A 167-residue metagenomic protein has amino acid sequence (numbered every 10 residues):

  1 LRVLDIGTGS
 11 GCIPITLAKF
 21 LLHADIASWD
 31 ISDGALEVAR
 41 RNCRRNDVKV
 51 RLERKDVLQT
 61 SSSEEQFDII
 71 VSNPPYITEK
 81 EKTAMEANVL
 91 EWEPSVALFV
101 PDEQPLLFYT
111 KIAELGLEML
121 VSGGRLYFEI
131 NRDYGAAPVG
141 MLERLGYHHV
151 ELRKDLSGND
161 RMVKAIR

Functional and structural regions predicted by a protein language model:
L1-A84: Conserved SAM/SAH cofactor-binding pocket of Class I
L17, V89, I112, G116: Class I S-adenosylmethionine-dependent transferase superfamily signal
L21, D47, E93, V121 (+1 more regions): Short, well-ordered coil/turn elements that cap or connect secondary structure elements
R51-E53, V96, E151: Structural signal for short hydrophobic segments within the conserved structured cores of catalytic domains across
Y76, I166-R167: C-terminal beta-strand of the catalytic ATP-binding
Y76-F108: Mobile active-site "lid"/loop adjacent to the S-adenosyl-L-methionine
D102-A165: Conserved Class I SAM-dependent methyltransferase catalytic core
